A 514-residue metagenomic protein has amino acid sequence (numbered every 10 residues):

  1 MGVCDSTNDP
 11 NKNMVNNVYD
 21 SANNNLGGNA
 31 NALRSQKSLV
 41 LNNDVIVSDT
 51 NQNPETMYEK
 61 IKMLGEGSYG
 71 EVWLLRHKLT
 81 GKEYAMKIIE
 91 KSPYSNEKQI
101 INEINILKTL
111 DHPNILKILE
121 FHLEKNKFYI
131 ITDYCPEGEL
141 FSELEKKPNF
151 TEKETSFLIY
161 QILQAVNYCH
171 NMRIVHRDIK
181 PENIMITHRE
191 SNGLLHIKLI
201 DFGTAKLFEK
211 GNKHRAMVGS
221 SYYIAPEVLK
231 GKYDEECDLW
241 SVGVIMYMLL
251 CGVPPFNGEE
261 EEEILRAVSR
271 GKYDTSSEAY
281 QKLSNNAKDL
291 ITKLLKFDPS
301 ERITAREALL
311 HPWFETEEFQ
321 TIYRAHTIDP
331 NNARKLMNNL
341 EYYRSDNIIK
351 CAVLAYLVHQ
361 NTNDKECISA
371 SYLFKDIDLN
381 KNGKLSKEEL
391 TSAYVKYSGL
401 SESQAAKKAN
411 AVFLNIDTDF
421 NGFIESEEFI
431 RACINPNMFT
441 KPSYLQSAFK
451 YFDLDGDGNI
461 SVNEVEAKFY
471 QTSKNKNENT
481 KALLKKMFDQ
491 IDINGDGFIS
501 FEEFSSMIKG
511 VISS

Functional and structural regions predicted by a protein language model:
E71: Conserved N-lobe ATP-binding subsite of Hanks-type protein kinase domains, especially the beta3 VAIK lysine
I88-L110: Conserved N-lobe beta3->alphaC-helix segment of eukaryotic protein kinase catalytic domains
E120-F121: A short, aromatic-enriched beta-strand patch in the conserved N-lobe beta-sheet of the protein kinase catalytic domain
N126-E139: Conserved short submotifs of the Hanks-type protein kinase catalytic core that shape the nucleotide-binding pocket
L158-I159: Activation segment signature within eukaryotic-like protein kinase domains
L354-A355, S386-L400, E425-P436, S461-K474 (+1 more regions): Amphipathic regulatory helices of Ca2+-sensor modules
